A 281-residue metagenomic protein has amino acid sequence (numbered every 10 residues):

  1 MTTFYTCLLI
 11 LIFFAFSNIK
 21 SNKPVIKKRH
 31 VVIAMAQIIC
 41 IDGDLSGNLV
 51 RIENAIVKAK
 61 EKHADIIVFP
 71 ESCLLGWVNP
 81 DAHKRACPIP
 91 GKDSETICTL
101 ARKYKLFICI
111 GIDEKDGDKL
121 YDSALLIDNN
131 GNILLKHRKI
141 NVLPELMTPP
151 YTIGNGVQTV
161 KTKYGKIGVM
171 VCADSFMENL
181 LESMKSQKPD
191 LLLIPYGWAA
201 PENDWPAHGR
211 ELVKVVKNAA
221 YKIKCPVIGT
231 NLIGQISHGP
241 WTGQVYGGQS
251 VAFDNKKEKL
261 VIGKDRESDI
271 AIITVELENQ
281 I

Functional and structural regions predicted by a protein language model:
M1-T6: Positively charged n-region of N-terminal signal peptides that target proteins for export
C7, L11-R29: Bacterial Sec-dependent signal peptides at the C-terminal "C-region" and cleavage site
I26-D42: Short beta-strand segments enriched in small/hydrophobic residues
V32, S123, G156, G248-V251: Conserved beta-strand and immediately adjacent loop positions that scaffold enzyme active sites
L45, N54-N130, K136, W198-C225: Cys-nucleophile CN-hydrolase/nitrilase-fold catalytic domain and related Cys-dependent amidase chemistry that acts on
G47-I56, M177-E182: Short, acidic/polar
I89-I108, F176-I270: CN hydrolase (nitrilase-like) catalytic-core segments centered on the catalytic cysteine and neighboring Lys/Glu
K115-L191, P195-Y196, A200-N218, D265-I281: Active-site catalytic loop in hydrolytic enzyme cores
